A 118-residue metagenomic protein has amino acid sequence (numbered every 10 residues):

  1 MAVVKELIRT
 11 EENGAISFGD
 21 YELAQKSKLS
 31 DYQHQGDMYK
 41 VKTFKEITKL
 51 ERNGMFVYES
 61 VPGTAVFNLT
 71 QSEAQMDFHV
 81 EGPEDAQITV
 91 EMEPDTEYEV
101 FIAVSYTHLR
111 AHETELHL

Functional and structural regions predicted by a protein language model:
V3-E59: Catalytic cores of secreted or luminal carbohydrate-active enzymes
E51-E81: Surface beta-strand/loop "capping" patches
H79-T96: Surface-exposed beta-strand/loop patches in extracellular or lumenal glycoproteins
F101-S105: Short strand-turn-strand beta-turns centered on an Asx-Gly dipeptide
T107-T114: Conserved small/polar residues in nucleotide/adenosyl-binding loops
